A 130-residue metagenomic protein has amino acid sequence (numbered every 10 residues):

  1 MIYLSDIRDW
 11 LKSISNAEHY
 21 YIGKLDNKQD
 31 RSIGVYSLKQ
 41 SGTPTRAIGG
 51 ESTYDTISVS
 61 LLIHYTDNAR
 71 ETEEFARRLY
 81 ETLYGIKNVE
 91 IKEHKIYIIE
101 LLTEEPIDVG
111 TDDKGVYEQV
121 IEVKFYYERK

Functional and structural regions predicted by a protein language model:
M1-G49, I86-H94: Small/polar-rich, solvent-exposed N-terminal microdomains that initiate assembly or binding
I2-L4, Y126-K130: Short hydrophobic/aromatic patches at helix-to-coil boundaries
P44, T66-R70, R129-K130: Short, cysteine-centered beta-strand-loop-beta hairpins and adjacent loop/turn segments enriched in charged/polar
I48-T53, D112-K114: Short, solvent-exposed beta-strand/turn "edge" segments of beta-rich domains on protein surfaces
T53-D67, Y117-Y127: Oligomerization/assembly interface segments of phage tail-like spikes and tubes
D67-N88: Mid-chain, well-packed structural core segment of small domains
Y84-Y126: Acidic-leaning, charged glycine-interspersed low-complexity segments
